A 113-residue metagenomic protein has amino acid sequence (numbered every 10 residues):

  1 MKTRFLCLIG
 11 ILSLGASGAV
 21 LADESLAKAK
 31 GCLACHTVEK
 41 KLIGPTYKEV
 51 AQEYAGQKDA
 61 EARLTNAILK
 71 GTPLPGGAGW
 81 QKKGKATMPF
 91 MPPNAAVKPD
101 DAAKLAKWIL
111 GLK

Functional and structural regions predicted by a protein language model:
M1-C7: Bacterial N-terminal signal peptides that target proteins for export
L8-L14: Hydrophobic helical h-region of N-terminal Sec-dependent signal peptides in bacterial secretory/periplasmic proteins
G15-S17, A22: N-terminal signal peptide c-region/cleavage motif recognized by signal peptidases
E24-L26: Immediate flanking context of iron-sulfur cluster ligation sites
K28, T37-L69: Gly/Gly-Pro-rich "capping" loops immediately C-terminal to redox-active cysteine motifs in periplasmic/lumenal
G31-V38, L105: The canonical Cys-X-X-Cys-His
I43-Y54, K70-D101: Axial heme c-ligation environment in periplasmic c-type cytochrome domains
N94-V97, I109-K113: Short, exposed beta-strand-loop hairpins at the edges of beta-sheets in extracellular/periplasmic proteins
